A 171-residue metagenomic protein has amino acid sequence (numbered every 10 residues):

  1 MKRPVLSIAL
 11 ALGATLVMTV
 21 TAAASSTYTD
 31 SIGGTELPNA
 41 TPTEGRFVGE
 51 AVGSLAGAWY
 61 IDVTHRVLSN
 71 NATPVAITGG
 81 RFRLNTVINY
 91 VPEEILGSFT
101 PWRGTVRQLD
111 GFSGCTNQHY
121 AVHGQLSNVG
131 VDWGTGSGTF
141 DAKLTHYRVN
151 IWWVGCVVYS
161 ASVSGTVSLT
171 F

Functional and structural regions predicted by a protein language model:
M1-A9: Bacterial N-terminal signal peptides that target proteins for export
R3, L16, A22-A23: Intrinsically disordered, glycine/charged-rich N-terminal periplasmic/extracytoplasmic linker segments that lie
A9-T19: Bacterial N-terminal signal peptides
A24-F171: Beta-strand-enriched cores of mature, soluble protein domains
